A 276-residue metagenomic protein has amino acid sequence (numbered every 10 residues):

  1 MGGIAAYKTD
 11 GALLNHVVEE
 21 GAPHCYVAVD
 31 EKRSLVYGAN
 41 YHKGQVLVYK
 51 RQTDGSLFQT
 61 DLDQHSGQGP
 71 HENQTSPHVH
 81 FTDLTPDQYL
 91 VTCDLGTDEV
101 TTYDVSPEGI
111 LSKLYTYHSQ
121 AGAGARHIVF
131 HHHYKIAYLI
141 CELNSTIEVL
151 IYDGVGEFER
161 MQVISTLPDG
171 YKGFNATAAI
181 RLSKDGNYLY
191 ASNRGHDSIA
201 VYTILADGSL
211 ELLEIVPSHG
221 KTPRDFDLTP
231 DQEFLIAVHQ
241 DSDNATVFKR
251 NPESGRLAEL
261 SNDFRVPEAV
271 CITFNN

Functional and structural regions predicted by a protein language model:
M1, E20-E31, G67-Q88, S119-Y134 (+3 more regions): Beta-rich, blade/repeat-based domains predominating in secreted/periplasmic proteins but also intracellular
Y7-D10, V48-F58, Y103-I110, L150-F158 (+2 more regions): Short loop/turn segments immediately following beta-strands, especially the blade-tip and inter-blade linker loops
A12-V18, D61, G67-E72, S112-H118 (+3 more regions): A short beta-strand motif characteristic of beta-propeller blades
L13-F81: Asp-box/WD-like beta-propeller blade repeats and closely related beta-sheet repeat scaffolds
Y41-K43, R51, L95-T97, E142-L143 (+4 more regions): Short loop/turn segments immediately following the C-termini of beta-strands
L90-S145: Loop-centered beta-sheet repeat module
Q240-T246, A258-N276: Blade-level signature of beta-propeller repeat domains, shared across WD40, Kelch, NHL, RCC1 and BNR/Asp-box propellers
